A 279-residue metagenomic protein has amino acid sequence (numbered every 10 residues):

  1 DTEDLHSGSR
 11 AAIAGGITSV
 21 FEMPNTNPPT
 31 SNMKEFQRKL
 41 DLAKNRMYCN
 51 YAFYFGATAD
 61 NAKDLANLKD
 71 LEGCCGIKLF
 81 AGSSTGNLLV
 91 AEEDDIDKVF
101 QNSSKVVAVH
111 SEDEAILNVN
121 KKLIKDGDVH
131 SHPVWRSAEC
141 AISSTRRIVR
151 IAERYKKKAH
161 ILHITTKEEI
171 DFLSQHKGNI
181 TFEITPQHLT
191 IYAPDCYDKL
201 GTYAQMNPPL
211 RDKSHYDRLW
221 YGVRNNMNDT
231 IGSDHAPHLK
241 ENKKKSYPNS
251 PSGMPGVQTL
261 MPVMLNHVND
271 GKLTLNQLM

Functional and structural regions predicted by a protein language model:
D1-E3, P24-T26, C49-N61, L88 (+2 more regions): Active-site mouth loops of central-metabolism enzymes
D1-R46: Metal-associated gating/positioning segment near the N- to mid-region
T2-S9, A59-D70: Short, acidic/polar
I17-E22, Y48, I124-P133: Gly-rich Lys/Arg/Thr-decorated short loops/hinges at beta-loop-alpha junctions or inter-strand turns that position
E22, A52-F55, K158-H163: Short catalytic-loop micro-motif centered on adjacent basic/acidic residues
M33-C49, I96-V109, V257-V263: Alpha-helix-loop-beta-strand connector modules within alpha/beta enzyme cores
K63-I231: Histidine/acidic residue-rich metal-binding segments in metalloenzymes
H130-R147, I151-K156, N225-I231, A236-M279: His/Asp/Glu-enriched, well-ordered alpha-helical/loop segment that forms or immediately abuts the divalent-metal
